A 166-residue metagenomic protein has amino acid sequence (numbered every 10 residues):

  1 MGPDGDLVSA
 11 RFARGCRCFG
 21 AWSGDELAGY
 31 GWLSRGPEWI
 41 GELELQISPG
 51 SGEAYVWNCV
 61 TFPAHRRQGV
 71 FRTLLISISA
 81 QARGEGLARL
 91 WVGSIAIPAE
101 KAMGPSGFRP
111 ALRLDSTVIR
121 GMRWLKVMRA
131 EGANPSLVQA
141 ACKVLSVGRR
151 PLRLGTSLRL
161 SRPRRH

Functional and structural regions predicted by a protein language model:
D6-N58, L125: Conserved acyl-donor/pantetheine-binding loop and adjacent beta-alpha core of acyl/acetyltransferases and related
V56, M103-F108: Conserved active-site tyrosine of GNAT-family acetyltransferases
F62-T73, E85, K101: Conserved glycine-rich acetyl-CoA-binding loop
A80-R83, G104: Non-catalytic positions within long, well-ordered alpha-helices that form the structural scaffold/packing of enzyme
A82-I95: Conserved GNAT acetyl-CoA-binding A-motif
V92-K101, V118: Conserved beta-strand-loop-alpha-helix junction that forms the acyl-donor binding cleft
R109-W124: Conserved catalytic-core motifs of GNAT/GCN5-like acyltransferases
